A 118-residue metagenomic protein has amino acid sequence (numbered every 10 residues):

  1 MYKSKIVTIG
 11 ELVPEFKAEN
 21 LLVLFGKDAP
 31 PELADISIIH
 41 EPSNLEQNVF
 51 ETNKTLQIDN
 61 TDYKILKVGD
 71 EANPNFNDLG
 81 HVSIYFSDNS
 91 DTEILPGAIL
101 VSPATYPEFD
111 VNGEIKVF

Functional and structural regions predicted by a protein language model:
M1-L21: N-terminal, charge-rich interaction modules
L22, T55-Q57, K116-V117: Hydrophobic beta-strand signal
F25, N89-F118: Helix-rich interaction surfaces within compact, conserved domain-sized segments that mediate assembly or partner
L33-L45, D91-V101: Short, structured beta-strand/loop micro-motifs enriched in basic residues and often containing a Trp
N48-E51, L56-Q57, F109: Short, well-ordered loop/turn sites that connect or cap secondary structure elements
T61, V68-P74: Short, conserved beta-turn/loop elements at beta-strand boundaries and strand-helix junctions
A72-S83: Short, solvent-exposed secondary-structure boundary/capping segments
